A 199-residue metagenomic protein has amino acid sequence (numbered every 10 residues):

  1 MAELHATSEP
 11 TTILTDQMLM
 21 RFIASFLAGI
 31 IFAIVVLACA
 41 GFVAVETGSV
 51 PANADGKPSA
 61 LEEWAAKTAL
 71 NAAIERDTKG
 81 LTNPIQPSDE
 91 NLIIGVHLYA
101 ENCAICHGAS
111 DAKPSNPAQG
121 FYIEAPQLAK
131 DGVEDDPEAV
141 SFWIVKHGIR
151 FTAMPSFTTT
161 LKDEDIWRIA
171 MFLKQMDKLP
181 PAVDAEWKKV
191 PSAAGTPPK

Functional and structural regions predicted by a protein language model:
L4, T11-I93, H97, P117 (+2 more regions): Periplasmic c-type cytochrome electron-transfer domains
G56-P58, R76-T78, Y99-A104, P126-L128 (+1 more regions): N-terminal start-of-chain detector that recognizes signal peptides and the immediate post-cleavage beginning
E63-A66, A112, V133: A ubiquitous short alpha-helical element
E90, V96, A100-I123, I149-S156 (+1 more regions): Periplasmic/extracellular electron-transfer cofactor-ligation site, primarily the c-type cytochrome heme-c attachment
G120-Q175: Extracytoplasmic electron-transfer domains, predominantly the class I c-type cytochrome c fold
A182-S192: Short, flexible loop/turn segments with low-complexity composition
